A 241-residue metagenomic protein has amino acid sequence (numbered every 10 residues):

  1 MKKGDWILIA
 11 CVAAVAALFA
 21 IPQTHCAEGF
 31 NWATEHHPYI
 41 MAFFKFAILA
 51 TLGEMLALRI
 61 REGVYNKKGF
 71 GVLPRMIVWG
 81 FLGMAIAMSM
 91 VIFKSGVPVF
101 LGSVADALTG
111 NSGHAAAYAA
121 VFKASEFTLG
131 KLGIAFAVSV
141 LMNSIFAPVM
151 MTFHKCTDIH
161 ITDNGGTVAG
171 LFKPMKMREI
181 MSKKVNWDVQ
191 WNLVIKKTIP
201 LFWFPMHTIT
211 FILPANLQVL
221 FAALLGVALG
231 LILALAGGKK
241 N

Functional and structural regions predicted by a protein language model:
I9-E28: Alpha-helical transmembrane segments of multi-pass membrane proteins
H25-P38, Y65, T128: Membrane-interface interhelical loops and short amphipathic "cap" helices that link adjacent transmembrane segments
W32-T51: Loop-to-helix transition at the N-terminal end of transmembrane alpha-helices
R61-V99: Hydrophobic/aromatic-rich structural module bridging two neighboring secondary-structure elements via a short loop
G71-M84, A119-F146: Alpha-helical membrane-spanning segments of integral membrane proteins, especially the hydrophobic core of TM bundles
G83-L108, F136-A169: Transmembrane alpha-helix/helix-exit interface in multi-pass inner-membrane proteins
V99-G133, N164-M177: Membrane-interface interhelical connector segments
L201-T210: Hydrophobic, membrane-inserted alpha-helices
